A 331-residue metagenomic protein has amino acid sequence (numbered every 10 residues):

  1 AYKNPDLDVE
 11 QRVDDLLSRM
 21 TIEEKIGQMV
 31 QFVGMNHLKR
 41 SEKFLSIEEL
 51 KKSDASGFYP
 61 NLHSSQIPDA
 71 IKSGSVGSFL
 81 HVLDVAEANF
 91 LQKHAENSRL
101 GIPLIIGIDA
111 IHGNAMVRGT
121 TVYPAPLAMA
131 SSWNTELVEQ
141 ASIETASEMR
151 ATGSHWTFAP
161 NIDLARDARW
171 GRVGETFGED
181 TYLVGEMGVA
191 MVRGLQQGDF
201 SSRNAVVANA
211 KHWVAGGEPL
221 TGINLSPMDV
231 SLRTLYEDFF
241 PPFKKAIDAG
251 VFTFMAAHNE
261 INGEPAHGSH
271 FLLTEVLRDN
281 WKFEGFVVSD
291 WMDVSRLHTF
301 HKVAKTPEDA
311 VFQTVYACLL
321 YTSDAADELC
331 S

Functional and structural regions predicted by a protein language model:
A1-D324, S331: Glycoside hydrolase catalytic-domain context in secreted enzymes
